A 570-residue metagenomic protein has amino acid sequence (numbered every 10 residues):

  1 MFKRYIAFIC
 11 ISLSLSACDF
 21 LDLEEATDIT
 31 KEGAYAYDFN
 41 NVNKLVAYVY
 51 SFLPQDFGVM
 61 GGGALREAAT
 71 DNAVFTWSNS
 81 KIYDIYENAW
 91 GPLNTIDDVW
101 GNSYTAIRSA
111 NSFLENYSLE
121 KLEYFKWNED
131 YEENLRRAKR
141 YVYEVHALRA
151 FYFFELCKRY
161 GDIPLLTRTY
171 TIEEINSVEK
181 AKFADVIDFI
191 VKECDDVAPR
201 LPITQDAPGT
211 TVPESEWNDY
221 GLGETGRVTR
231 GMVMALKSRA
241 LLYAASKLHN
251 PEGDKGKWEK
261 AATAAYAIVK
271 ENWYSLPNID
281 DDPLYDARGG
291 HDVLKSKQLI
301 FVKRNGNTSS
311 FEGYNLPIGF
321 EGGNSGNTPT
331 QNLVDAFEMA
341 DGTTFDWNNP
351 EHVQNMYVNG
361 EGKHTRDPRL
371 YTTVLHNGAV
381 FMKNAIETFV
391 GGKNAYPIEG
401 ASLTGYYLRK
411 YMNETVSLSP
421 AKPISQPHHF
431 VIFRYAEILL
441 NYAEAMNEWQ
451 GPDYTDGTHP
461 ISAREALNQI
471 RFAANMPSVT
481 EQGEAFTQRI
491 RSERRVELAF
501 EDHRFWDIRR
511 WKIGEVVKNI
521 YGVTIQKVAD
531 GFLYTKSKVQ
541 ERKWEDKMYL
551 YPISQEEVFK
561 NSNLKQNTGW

Functional and structural regions predicted by a protein language model:
A7-S16: Bacterial N-terminal signal peptides
C18, S103-A106, F189, S215 (+6 more regions): Long, intrinsically disordered, low-complexity segments
C18-R66, W90-N94, D346, N355 (+3 more regions): Membrane-proximal, proline-rich intrinsically disordered regions
F39-Q55, W77-G161, I175-D188, C194-T204 (+7 more regions): Conserved, well-structured interaction surfaces
C157-K158, P164, Q205, Y243-E252 (+1 more regions): Short coil/turn linking the two alpha-helices of tandem helical-hairpin repeats
T169-E174, V178-D280: Hydrophobic, small-residue-rich alpha-helical packing segments that form membrane-like cores
M356-Y435: Flexible, polar/acidic helix-loop-strand segments at domain edges
